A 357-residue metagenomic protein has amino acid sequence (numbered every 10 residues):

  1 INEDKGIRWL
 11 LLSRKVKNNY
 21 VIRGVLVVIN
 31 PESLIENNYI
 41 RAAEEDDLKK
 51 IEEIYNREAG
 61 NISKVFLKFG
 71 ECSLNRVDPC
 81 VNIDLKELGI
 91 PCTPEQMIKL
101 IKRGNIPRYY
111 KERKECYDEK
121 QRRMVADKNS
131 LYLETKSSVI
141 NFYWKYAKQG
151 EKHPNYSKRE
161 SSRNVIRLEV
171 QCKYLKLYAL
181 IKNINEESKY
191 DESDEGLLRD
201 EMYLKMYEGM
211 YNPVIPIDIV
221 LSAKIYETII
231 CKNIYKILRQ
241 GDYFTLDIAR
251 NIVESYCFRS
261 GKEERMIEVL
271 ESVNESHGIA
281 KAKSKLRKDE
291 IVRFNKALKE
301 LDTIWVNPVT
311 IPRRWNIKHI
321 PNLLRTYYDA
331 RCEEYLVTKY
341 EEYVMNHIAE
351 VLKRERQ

Functional and structural regions predicted by a protein language model:
I1-A282, T303-Q357: Structured, helix-rich domain cores that form ligand/interaction pockets
I291-F294: Helix-turn-helix DNA-binding segment
A297-E300: Alpha-helical DNA-recognition elements
